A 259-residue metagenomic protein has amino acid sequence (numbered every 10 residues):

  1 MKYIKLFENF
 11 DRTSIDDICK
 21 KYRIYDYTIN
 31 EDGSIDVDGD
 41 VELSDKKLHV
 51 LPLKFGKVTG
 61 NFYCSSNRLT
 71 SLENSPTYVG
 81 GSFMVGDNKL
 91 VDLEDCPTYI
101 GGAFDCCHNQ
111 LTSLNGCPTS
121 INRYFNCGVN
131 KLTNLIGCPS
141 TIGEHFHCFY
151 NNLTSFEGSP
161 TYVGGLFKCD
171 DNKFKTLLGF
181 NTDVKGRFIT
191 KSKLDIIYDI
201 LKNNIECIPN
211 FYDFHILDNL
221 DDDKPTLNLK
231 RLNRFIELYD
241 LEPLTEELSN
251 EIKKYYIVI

Functional and structural regions predicted by a protein language model:
M1-P52, K191-I259: N-terminal capping/linker segments that flank leucine-rich repeat
D17, F62, E94, F104-D105 (+5 more regions): Secreted/extracellular small peptides and ectodomain modules produced from precursors
K21-G86, Y99-G102, C106, I121-R123 (+3 more regions): LRR N-terminal entry segment and analogous cap-like coil->beta motifs
Y25-S34, K47-G56, T70-T77, V91-T98 (+5 more regions): Short, T/G/N/S-enriched strand-turn elements that build extracellular solenoid repeat scaffolds
T59, G164, D183-K191, I205-P209: Structural alpha-beta junctions
H147-Y150, F156, F167-F174, G186 (+1 more regions): An internal, amphipathic alpha-helical element
